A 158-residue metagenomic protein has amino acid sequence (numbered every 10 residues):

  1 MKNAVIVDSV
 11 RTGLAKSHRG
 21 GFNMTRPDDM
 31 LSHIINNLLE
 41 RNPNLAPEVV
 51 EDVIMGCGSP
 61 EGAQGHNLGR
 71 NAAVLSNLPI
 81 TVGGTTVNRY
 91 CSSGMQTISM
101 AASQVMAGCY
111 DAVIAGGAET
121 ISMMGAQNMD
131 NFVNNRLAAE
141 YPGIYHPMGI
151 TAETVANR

Functional and structural regions predicted by a protein language model:
M1-A4, K16-P47, P60-N67, A73-R158: Acyl-thioester C-C bond-transforming condensing/cleaving domain
S9-L14: Short polar catalytic/cofactor-binding loops
V53-C57: Short glycine-rich or small-residue beta-strand-to-loop segments that form or flank ligand, phosphate, metal/Fe-S
